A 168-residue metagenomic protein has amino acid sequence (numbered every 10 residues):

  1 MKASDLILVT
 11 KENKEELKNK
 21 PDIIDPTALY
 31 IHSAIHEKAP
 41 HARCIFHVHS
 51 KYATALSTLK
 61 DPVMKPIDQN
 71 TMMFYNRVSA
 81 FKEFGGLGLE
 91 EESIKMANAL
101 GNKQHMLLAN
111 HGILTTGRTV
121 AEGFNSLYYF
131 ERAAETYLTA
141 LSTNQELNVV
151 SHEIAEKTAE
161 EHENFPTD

Functional and structural regions predicted by a protein language model:
M1-D168: Glycine-rich flexible loops
